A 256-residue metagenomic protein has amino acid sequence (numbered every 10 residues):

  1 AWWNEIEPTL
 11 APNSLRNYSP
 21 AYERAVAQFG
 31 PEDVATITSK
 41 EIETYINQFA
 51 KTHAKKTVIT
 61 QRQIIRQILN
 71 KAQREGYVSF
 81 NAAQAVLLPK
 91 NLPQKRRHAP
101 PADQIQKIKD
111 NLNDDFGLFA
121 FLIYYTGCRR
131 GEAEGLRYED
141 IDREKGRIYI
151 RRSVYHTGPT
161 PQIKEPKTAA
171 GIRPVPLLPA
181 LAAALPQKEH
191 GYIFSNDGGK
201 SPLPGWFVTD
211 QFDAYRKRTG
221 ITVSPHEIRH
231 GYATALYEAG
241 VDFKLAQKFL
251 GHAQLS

Functional and structural regions predicted by a protein language model:
W3-Y77, Q94, K200-F207, I221-E227: N-terminal core-binding DNA-recognition domain of tyrosine site-specific recombinases/integrases
A25, I42, I65-I68, G76 (+6 more regions): Conserved hydrophobic/aromatic pocket- or pore-lining residues that grip, position, or stack substrates in active sites
A25-F29, I68-Q73, L185-K188, R216 (+2 more regions): Hydrophobic recognition helices of helix-based DNA-binding modules
E32, K107-G117, T126, V175 (+3 more regions): Short, basic (Lys/Arg/His-rich) helix/loop patches that form interaction surfaces in the mid-to-C-terminal regions
I59, R74, V78-F80, Q84-L136 (+4 more regions): Basic, Lys/Arg- and aromatic-enriched nucleic-acid-binding interface segment
N91, V154, A182, L250-S256: Catalytic-site neighborhood detector that most strongly recognizes the C-terminal catalytic loop/helix of tyrosine
D103, K107-N111, R143-D197, A214: Basic, alpha-helical nucleic-acid-contacting "clamp/cap" segments
G135-I141, Q247-A253: A short, basic/aromatic helix-end/turn motif that makes direct DNA contacts
